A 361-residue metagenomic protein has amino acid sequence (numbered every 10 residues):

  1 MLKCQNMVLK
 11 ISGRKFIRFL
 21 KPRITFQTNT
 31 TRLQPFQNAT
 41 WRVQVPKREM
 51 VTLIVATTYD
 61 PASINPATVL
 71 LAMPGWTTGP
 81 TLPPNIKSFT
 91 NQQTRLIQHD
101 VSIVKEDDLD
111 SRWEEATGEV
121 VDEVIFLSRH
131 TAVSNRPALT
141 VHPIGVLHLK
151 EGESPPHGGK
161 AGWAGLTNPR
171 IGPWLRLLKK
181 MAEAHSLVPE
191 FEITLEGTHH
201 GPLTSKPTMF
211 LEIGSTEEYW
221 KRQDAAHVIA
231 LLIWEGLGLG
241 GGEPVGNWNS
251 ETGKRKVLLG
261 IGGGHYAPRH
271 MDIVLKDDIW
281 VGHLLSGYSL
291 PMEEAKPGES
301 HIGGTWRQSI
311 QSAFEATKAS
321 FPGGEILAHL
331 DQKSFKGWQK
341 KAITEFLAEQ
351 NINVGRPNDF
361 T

Functional and structural regions predicted by a protein language model:
M7-L9: N-terminal low-complexity segments that are often proline-rich with Ser/Thr-Pro
I11-L20, I24, N29-S205, T216-E217 (+6 more regions): N-terminal catalytic or cofactor-binding beta/alpha core of small enzyme domains
V274-M292: Acidic, Ser/Thr-rich peripheral helices and adjacent loops at domain boundaries
